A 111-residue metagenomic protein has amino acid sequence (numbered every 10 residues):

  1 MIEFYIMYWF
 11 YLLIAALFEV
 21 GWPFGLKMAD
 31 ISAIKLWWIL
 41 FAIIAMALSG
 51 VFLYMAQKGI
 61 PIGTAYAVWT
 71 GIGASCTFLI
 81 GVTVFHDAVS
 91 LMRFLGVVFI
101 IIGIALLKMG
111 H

Functional and structural regions predicted by a protein language model:
I2-H111: Polytopic alpha-helical membrane proteins, predominantly small-molecule transporters/carriers
